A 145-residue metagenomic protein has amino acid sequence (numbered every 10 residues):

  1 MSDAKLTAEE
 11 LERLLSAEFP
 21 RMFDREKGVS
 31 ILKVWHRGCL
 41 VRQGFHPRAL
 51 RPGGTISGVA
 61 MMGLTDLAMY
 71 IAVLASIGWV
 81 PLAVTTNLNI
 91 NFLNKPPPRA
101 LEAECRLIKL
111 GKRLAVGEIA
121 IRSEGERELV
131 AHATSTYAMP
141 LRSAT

Functional and structural regions predicted by a protein language model:
M1-R42, P47: Non-catalytic linker/capping segments at the edges of enzyme domains
S2-L6, P96-P98, E102, I108-T145: HotDog/MaoC-like acyl-thioester-processing domains
K27, R37-C39, G58, L82-L88 (+3 more regions): A generic structural signal for short beta-strands and their flanking turns/coil linkers
Q43-F45, F92, M139: Hydrophobic residues in beta-strands and at strand termini
G44-A68: Hot-dog-fold acyl-thioester-processing enzymes
L50, V80-L82, R113-A115: A conserved beta-turn-beta hairpin within the catalytic core of GNAT-like acetyltransferases that forms part
I71-E102, L107: Hydrophobic beta-strand-centered segment that forms part of the acyl-chain substrate-binding groove
